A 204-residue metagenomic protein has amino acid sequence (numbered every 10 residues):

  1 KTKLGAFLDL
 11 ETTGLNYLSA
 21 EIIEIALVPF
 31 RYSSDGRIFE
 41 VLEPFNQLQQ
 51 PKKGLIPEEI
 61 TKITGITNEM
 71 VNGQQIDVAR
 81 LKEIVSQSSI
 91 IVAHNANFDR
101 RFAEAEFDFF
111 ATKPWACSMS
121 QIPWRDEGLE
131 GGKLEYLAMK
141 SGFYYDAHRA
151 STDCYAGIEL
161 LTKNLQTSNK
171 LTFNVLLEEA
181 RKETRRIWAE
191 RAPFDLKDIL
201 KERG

Functional and structural regions predicted by a protein language model:
K1, K163-R203: Acidic two-metal-ion nuclease catalytic site recognized across multiple nuclease folds, prominently DnaQ/RNase D-T
K1-P114, E127-H148, N174: Conserved non-catalytic scaffold segment of RNase H-like nuclease domains
P44-F45, N68-E69, S120-I122, E183-T184: Short, contiguous strand/loop micro-motifs
T112-I122: Short, acidic/small-residue loops that bind anionic groups at enzyme active sites
M119, R125-E130, K140, L161-T167: Extended, compositionally biased eukaryotic interaction scaffolds
T152-L160: Acidic, divalent-metal-coordinating active-site segment for phosphoryl/phosphodiester hydrolysis, typified by short
